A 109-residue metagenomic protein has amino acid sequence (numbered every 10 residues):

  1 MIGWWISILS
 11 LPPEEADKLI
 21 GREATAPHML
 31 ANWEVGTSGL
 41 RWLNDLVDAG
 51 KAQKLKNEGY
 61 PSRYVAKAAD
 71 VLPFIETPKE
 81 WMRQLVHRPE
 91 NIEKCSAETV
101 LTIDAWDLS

Functional and structural regions predicted by a protein language model:
M1-A97, D107-S109: Acidic (Asp/Glu-rich) sequence patches and key acidic residues that form negatively charged surfaces used
L101-A105: Short, hydrophobic/proline-enriched secondary-structure or compact coil segments at domain edges
